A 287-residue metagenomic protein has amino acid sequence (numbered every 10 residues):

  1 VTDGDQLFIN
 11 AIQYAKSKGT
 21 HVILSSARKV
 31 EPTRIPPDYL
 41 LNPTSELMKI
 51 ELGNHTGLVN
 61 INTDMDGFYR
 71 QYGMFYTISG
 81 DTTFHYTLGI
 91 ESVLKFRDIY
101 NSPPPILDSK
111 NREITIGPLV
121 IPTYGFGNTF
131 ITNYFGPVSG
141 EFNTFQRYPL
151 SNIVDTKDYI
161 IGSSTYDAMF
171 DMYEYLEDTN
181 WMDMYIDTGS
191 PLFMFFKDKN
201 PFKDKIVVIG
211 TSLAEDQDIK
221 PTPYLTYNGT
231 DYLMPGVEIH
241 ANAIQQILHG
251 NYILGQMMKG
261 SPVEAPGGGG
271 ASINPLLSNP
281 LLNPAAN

Functional and structural regions predicted by a protein language model:
V1-G127, F202-N287: Non-transmembrane functional regions of envelope-associated proteins
G73, V93, F142-E238: Acidic, S/T/G-rich, low-cysteine, solvent-exposed domains in lumenal/extracellular/periplasmic regions of secretory
N133: Noncatalytic nucleic-acid binding interfaces
V138-S139: Flexible, solvent-exposed extracytoplasmic
